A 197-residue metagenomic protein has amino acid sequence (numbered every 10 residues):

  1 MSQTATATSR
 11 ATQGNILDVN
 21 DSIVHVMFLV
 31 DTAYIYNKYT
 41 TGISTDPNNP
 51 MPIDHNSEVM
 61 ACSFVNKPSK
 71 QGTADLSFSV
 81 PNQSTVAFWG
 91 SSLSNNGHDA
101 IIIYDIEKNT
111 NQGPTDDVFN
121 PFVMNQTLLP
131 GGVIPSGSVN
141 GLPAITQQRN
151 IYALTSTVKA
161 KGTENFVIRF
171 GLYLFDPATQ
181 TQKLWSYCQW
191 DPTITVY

Functional and structural regions predicted by a protein language model:
S2-C62: N-terminal leader/pro-regions and domain N-caps
D18-S22, V80-N82, A160-G162: Solvent-exposed loop and beta-edge segments used for protein-protein assembly and interaction
H25-M27, S77, T85-W89, N165-R169: Beta-strand secondary-structure signal
T32, S92, L172-L174: Short beta-strand segments enriched in hydrophobic/aromatic residues within well-folded beta-rich domains
Y36, N96, D176-A178: Residue-level signal for secondary-structure boundary sites
V65-T157: Extracellular-facing segments of soluble proteins and assemblies that are Gly/Ser/Thr-biased and enriched in aromatics
A160-Q180: Internal, hydrophobic beta-strand segments that form the core of beta-sheet-rich folds
T181-Y197: Short beta-strand elements
